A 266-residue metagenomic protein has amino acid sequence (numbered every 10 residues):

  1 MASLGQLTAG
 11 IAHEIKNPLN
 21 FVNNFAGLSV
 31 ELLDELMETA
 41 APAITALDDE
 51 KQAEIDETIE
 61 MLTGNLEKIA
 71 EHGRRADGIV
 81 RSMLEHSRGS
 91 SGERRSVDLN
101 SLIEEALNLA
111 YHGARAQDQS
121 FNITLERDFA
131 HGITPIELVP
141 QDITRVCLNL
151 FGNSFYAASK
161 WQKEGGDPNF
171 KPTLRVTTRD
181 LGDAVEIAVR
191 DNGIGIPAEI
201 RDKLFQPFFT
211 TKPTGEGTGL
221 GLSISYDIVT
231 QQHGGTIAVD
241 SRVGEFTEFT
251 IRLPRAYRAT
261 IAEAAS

Functional and structural regions predicted by a protein language model:
L4, A12-H13: Hydrophobic interface residues in regular secondary structure that flank and couple to key functional motifs
N17-R74, S90-R94, A114-S120, K163-N169: Histidine phosphotransfer helical core of two-component systems
S120-T134: Conserved catalytic submotifs in the C-terminal HATPase_c
E164-I187: Short beta-strand-loop-beta element adjacent to the nucleotide/active-site pocket used for signaling
A184, I196-F208, A265: Short conserved segment of the HATPase_c
G221, S225-Y226: Short alpha-helical Gxxx[C/S/T] motif in the catalytic ATP-binding
V229-T230: Detector for a conserved hydrophobic position within an alpha-helical segment of the HATPase_c
H233-D240: Glycine-rich ATP-binding loops of the HATPase_c
